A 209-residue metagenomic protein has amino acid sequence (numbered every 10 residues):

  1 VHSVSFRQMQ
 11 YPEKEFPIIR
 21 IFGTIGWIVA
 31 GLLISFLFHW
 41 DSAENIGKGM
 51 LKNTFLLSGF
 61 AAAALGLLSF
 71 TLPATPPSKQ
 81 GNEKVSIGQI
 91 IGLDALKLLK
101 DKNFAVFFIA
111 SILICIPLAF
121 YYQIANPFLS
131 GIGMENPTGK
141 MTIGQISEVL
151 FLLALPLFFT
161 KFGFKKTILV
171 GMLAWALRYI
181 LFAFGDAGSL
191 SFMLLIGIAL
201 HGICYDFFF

Functional and structural regions predicted by a protein language model:
V1-V4, I112, S191-F207: Hydrophobic core of transmembrane alpha-helices in multi-pass small-molecule transporters, especially MFS/SLC-type
K14-T24, G49-L56, S130-V149, F192-L195: Loop-to-transmembrane helix entry
F38-S42, F151-F164: Helix-to-loop junctions at the C-terminal end of transmembrane segments in multipass secondary transporters
G59-K79: C-terminal membrane-cytosol helix-exit motif in multi-pass small-molecule transporters
L72-I109: Juxtamembrane intracellular "pre-TM" segments in multi-pass secondary transporters
N103-T142, F209: Helix-loop boundary and gating motifs at the non-cytosolic
L173-A187: C-terminal ends and interior cores of transmembrane alpha-helices in multi-pass membrane transporters/permeases
